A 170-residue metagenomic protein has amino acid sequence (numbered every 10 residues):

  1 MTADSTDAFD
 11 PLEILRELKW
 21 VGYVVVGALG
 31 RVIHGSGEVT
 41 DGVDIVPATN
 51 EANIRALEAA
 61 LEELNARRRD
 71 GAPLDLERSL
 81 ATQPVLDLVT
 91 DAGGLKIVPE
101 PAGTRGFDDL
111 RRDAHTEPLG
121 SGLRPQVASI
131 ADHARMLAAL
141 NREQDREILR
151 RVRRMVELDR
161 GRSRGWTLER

Functional and structural regions predicted by a protein language model:
M1-R170: Compositionally biased terminal segments of proteins
